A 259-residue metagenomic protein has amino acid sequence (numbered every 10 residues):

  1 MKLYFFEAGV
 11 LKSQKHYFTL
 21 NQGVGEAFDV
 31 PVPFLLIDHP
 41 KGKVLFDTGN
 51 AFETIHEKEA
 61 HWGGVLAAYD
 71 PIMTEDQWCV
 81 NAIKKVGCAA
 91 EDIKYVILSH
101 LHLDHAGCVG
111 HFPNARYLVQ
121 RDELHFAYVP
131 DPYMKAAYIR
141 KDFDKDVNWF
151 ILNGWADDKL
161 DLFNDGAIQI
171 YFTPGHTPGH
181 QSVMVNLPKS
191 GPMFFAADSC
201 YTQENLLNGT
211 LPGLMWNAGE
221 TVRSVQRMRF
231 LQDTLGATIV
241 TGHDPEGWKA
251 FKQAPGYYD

Functional and structural regions predicted by a protein language model:
F5, F34-D38, V44, W155-P188: Core dinuclear metal-dependent hydrolase active-site scaffold
G9, T48-A51, L101, E123 (+3 more regions): Active-site metal-binding loops of divalent metal-dependent hydrolases
V10-V80, S182-S199: Conserved beta-strand hairpin/beta-sheet module of binuclear metal-dependent hydrolase folds, prominently
A60-V119: Active-site metal-binding motif and surrounding structural segment of the metallo-beta-lactamase
A67-N81, S182-M184, K189-D259: Cap/insert and terminal regions of metallo-dependent hydrolase folds
I72-D92, Q120-F172, E220-G236: Metallo-beta-lactamase
V96-A106, F172-H180, T241-P245: Histidine-centered catalytic micro-motifs
R116-R121, F195-A197: Short hydrophobic/aromatic-enriched beta-strand-loop microsegments
